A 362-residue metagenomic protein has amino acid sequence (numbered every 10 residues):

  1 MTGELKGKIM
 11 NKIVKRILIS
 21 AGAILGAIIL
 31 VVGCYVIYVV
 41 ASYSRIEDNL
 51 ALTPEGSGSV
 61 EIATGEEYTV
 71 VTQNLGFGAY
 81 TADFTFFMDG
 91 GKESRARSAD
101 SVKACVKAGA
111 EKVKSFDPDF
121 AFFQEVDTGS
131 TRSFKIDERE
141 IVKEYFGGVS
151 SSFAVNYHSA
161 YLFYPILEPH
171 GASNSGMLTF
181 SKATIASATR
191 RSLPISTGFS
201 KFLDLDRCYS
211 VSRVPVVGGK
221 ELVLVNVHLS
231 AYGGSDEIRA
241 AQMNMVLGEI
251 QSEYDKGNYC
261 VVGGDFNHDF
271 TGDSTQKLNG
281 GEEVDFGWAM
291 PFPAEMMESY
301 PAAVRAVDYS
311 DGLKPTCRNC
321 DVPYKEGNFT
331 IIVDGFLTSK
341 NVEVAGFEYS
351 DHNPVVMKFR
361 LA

Functional and structural regions predicted by a protein language model:
M1-I9: Short, Lys/Arg-enriched N-terminal segments with co-localized hydrophobic residues within the first ~10-30 amino acids
V14-S20, Y38-G58, Q251-V261, N267-A362: Metal-dependent phosphoester-hydrolase catalytic domains
V14-Y145, F153-N174: N-terminal, active-site-proximal structural segment of metallo-dependent hydrolase catalytic domains
S59-V70, A79-A82, S173, M177-S187 (+2 more regions): Beta-strand-turn-beta hairpins that frame and shape the catalytic cleft of phosphate-ester-processing enzymes
T69-L75, V106-K135, F180, S212-V214 (+4 more regions): Active-site beta-strand/loop signature of hydrolases that rely on acidic residues for catalysis
K92-A99, V126-T128, L193-K201, H228-E237: Surface-exposed cleft-lining segments at the edges of enzyme active sites
K143-G147, A172-A188, G327-N341, F359-R360: Conserved beta strand-loop-helix elements of the APE1-like EEP
S151-H158, A188-P194, E343-F347: Conserved S-adenosyl-L-methionine
